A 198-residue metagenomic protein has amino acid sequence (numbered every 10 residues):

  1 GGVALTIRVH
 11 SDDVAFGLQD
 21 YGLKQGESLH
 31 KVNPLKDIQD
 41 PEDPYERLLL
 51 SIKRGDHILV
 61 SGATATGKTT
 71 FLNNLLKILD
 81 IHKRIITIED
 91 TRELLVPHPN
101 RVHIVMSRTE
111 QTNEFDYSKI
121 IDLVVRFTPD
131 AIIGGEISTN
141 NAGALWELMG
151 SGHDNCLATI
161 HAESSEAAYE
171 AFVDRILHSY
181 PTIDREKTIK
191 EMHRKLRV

Functional and structural regions predicted by a protein language model:
G1-K53: P-loop NTP-binding catalytic core
Y45, D56-I58, L76-K195: Switch/coupling sub-region of P-loop NTPases
V60-G62: Hydrophobic anchor at the beta1->P-loop junction of P-loop NTPases
A65: Walker A (P-loop) phosphate-binding loop of P-loop NTPases
K68: Conserved lysine of the Walker
F71, L75: Hydrophobic positions on the alpha1 helix immediately C-terminal to the Walker A/P-loop
